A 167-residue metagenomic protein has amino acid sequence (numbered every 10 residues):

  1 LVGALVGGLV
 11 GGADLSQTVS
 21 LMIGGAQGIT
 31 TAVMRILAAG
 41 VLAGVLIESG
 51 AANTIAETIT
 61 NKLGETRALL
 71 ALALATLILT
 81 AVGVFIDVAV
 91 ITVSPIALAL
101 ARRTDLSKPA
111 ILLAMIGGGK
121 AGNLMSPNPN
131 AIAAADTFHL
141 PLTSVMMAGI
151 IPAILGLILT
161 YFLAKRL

Functional and structural regions predicted by a protein language model:
L1, G11-V19, I47, V90-S94 (+5 more regions): Alpha-helical transmembrane segments of multi-pass membrane transport proteins
L1-A38, T54-T58, K62: Hydrophobic transmembrane alpha-helices of multi-pass solute/ion transporters
G7, T80, G122, P152-T160: Alpha-helical transmembrane segments of multipass membrane proteins
G11, L15, I47-A51, K62-E65 (+2 more regions): Juxtamembrane helix-boundary/capping and inter-helix hinge elements in multi-pass membrane proteins
T30-A32, A43-N53, T80-T92, A121-N128: Short helix-coil transition sites and intra-membrane helix breaks within transmembrane domains of multi-pass
R67-G122, D136-F138: Hydrophobic transmembrane alpha-helices that form the pore/transport pathway of multi-pass ion and small-solute
A134-A135, L140-L167: Juxtamembrane and boundary regions of transmembrane helices in multi-pass small-molecule transporters and channels
